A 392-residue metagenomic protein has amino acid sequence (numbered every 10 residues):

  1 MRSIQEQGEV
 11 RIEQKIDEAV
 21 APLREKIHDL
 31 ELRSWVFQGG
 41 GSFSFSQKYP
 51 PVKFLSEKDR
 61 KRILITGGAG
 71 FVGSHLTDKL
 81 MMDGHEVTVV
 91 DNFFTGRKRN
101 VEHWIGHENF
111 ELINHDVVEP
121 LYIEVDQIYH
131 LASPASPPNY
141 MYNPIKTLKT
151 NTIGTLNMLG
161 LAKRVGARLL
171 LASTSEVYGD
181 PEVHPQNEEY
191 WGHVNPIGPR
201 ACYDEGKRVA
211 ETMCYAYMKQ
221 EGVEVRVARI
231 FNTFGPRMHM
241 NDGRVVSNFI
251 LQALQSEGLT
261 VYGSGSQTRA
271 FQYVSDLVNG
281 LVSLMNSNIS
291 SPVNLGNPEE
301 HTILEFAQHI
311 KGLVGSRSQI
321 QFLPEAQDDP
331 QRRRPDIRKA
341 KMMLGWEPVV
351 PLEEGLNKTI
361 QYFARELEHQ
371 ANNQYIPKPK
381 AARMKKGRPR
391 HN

Functional and structural regions predicted by a protein language model:
R2-E6, R11-T233, S275, L281 (+4 more regions): N-terminal Rossmann-like NAD(P)+-binding domain of SDR-like oxidoreductases, especially those catalyzing
G106-E111, E188-V194, E221-E224, F249-V261 (+3 more regions): A short C-terminal helix-loop "cap" of Rossmann-like NAD(P)-dependent dehydrogenase/epimerase domains
K149, T260-G263, P292-N294, I320-L323 (+1 more regions): Short, hydrophobic secondary-structure boundary micro-motifs
R200-Y203, F231-G243, G263-V274, N297-H301 (+1 more regions): Glycine-rich "substrate-gating" loop/helix at the edge of Rossmann-like oxidoreductase active sites
V209, M213, Y217, F249 (+2 more regions): Hydrophobic alpha-helix immediately C-terminal to the catalytic Tyr-X-X-X-Lys motif of short-chain
K219, S247-T260, R269-N294, G312: Alpha-helical substrate-binding/gating segment
V274, A326-E347: Conserved C-terminal active-site "lid" loop/helix of NAD(P)H-dependent oxidoreductases that clamps the redox cofactor
N286-Q327, I337, P389-H391: Mid/C-terminal beta-alpha module of Rossmann-like enzyme folds, strongest in SDR-family dehydrogenases/epimerases
